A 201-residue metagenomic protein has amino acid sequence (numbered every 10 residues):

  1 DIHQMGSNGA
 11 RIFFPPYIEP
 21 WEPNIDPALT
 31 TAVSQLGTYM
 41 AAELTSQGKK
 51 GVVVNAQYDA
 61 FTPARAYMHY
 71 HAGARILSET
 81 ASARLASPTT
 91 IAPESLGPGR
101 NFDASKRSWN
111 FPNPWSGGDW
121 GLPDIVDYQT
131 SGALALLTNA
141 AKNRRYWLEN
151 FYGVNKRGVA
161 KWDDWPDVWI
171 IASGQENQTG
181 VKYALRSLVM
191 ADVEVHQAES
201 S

Functional and structural regions predicted by a protein language model:
D1-S201: Structured catalytic-domain cores with a bias toward divalent-metal coordination
